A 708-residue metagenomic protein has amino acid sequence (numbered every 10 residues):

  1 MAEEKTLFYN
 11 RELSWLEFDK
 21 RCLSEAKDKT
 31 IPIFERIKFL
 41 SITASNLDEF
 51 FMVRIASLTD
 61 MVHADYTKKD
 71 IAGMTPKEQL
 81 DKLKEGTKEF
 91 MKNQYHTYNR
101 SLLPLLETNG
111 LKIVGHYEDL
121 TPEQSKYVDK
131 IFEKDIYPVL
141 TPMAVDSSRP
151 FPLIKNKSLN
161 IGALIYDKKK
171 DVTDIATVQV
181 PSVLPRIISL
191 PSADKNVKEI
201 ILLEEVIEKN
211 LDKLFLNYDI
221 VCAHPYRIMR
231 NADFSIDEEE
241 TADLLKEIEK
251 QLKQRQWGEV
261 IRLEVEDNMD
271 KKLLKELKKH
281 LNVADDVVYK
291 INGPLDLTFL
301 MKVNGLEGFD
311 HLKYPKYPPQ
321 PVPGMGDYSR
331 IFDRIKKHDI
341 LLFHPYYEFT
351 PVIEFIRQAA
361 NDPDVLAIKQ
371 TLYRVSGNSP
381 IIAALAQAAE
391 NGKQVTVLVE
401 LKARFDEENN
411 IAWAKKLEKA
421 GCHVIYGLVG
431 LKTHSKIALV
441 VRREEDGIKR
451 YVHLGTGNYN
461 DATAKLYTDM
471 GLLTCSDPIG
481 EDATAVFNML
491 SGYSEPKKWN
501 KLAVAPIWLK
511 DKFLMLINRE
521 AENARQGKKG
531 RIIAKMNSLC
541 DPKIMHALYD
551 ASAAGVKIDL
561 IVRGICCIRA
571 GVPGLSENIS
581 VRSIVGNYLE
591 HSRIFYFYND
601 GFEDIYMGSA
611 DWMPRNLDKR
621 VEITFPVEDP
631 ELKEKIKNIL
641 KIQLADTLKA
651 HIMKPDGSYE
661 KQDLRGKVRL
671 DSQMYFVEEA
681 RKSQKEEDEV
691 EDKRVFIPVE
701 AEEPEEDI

Functional and structural regions predicted by a protein language model:
M1-I532, D550, A554, C566-I708: N-terminal localization/anchoring segments of enzymes in phospholipid and broader phosphate metabolism
N537: Cofactor-pocket helix-loop regions in the catalytic cores of large enzyme subunits
P542-M545, Y549: Glycine/threonine-rich ATP-lid/beta-loop region of ATP-binding domains
K557-I561: Hydrophobic alpha/beta core scaffold segments
